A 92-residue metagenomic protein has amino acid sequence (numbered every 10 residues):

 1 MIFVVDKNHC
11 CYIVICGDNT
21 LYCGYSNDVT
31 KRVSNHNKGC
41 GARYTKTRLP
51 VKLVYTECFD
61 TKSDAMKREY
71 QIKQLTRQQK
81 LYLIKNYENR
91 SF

Functional and structural regions predicted by a protein language model:
M1-G41, K46-L49, L53-T56, S63-K73 (+1 more regions): GIY-YIG nuclease catalytic motif and its immediate N-terminal context
